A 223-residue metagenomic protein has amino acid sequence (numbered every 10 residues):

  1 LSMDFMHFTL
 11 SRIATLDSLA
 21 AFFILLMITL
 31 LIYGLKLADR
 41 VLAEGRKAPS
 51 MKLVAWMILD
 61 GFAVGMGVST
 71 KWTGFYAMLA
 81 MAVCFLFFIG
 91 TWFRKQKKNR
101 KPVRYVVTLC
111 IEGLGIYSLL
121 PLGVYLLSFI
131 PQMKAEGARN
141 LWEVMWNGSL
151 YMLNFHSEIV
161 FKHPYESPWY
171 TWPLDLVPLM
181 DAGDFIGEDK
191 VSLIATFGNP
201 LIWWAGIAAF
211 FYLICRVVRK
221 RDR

Functional and structural regions predicted by a protein language model:
L1-D4: Transmembrane and membrane-interface helices of multi-pass, inner-membrane envelope-modifying transferases
R12-L19, T70-T73: Short acidic/glycine- and proline-prone juxtamembrane loop motifs at membrane-interface regions of multi-pass membrane
A21, L59, T73-R94: Transmembrane-embedded, aromatic-rich helix segments that form part of the hydrophobic channel/pocket engaging
F23-L35, L79-L86, G123, G206-I214: Transmembrane alpha-helical segments
M27-W56, L86-K95: Membrane-interface transmembrane helices that cradle and orient dolichyl/undecaprenyl
E44-M51, F93-E112, A208-R223: Membrane-interface helix-loop-helix junctions at transmembrane boundaries of multi-pass membrane enzymes, predominantly
P102-L114, P121-D175: Aromatic-rich transmembrane-lumenal/periplasmic boundary elements in polytopic membrane proteins
F185-D222: Hydrophobic, aromatic-rich transmembrane alpha-helices and their immediate juxtamembrane boundary segments
